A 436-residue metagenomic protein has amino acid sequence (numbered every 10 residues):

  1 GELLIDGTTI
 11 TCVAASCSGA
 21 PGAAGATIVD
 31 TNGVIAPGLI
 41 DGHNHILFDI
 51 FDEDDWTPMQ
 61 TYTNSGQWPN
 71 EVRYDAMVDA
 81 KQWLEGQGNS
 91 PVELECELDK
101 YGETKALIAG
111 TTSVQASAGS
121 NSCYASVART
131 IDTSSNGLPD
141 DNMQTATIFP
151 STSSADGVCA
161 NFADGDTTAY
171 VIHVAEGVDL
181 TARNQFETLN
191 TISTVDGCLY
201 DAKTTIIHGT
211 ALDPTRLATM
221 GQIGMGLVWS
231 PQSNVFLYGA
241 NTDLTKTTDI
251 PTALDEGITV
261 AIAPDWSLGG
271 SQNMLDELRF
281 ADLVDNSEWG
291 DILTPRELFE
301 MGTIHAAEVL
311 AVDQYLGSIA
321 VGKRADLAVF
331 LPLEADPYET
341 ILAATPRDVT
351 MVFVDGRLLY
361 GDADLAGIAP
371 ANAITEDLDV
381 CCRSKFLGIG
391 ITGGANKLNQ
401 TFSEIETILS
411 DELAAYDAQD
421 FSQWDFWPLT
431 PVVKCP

Functional and structural regions predicted by a protein language model:
G1-G7, A14-G22, N44-T147, C159-A163 (+3 more regions): Active-site microenvironment of metallo-dependent hydrolases
C17-A36: Active-site metal-binding motif and surrounding structural segment of the metallo-beta-lactamase
D30, E93-K100, Q272, L293: Soluble non-cytosolic domains of exported or imported proteins
T104, L217-A218, P251, R296 (+1 more regions): Alpha-helical segments flanking ligand/cofactor-binding loops in enzyme cores
A116-L268, N286-S287: Active-site core of metal-dependent hydrolases
M274-D285, D348: Active-site loop ensemble at the mouth of alpha/beta enzyme cores that anchors a bound cofactor
S287-F299: Short, charged, surface-exposed loops that flank catalytic or proteolytic processing sites
